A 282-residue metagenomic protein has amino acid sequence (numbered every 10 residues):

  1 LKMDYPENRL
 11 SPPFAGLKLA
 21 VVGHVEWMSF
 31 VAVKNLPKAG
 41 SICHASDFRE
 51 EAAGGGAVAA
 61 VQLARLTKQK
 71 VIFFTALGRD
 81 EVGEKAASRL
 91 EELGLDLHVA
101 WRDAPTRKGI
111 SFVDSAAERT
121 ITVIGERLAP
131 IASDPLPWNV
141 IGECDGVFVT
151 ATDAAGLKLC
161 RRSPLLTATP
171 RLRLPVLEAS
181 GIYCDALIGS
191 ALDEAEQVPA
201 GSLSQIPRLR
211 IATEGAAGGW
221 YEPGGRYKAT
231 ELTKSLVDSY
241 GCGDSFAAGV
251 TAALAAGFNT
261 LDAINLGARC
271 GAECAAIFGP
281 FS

Functional and structural regions predicted by a protein language model:
K2-F74: Glycine-rich phosphate/adenosyl-contacting loop at the front of the ribokinase-like
K2-L19, A200-S282: Conserved phosphate-binding/catalytic region of the ribokinase-like
K18-A20, D145-G146, A186: Structural motif
V25, T152, S245: Active-site metal-binding loops of divalent metal-dependent hydrolases
A39-E50, R65-D145: Conserved N-terminal subdomain of the carbohydrate kinase-like
L128-P137, G146-T152, T167-V176, L192-Q197: Active-site glycine-rich loop that binds ribose-phosphate moieties when present
G142-E143, A154-L166: Glycosyltransferases and closely related glycan-assembly transferases that use nucleotide-activated donors
C160-T230: Conserved phosphate/ATP/ADP-binding segment of small-molecule kinases
